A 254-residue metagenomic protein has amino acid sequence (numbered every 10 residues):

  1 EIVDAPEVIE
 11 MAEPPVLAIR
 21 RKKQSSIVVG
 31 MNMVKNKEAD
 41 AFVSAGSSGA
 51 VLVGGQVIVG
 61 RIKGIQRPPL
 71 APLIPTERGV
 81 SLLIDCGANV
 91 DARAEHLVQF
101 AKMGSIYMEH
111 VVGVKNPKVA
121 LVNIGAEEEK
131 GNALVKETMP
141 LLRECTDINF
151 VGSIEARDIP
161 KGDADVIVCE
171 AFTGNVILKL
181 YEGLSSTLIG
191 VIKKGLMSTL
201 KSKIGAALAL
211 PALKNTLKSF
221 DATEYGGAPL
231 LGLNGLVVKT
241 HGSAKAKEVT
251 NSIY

Functional and structural regions predicted by a protein language model:
I2-A39: Phosphate/nucleotide-donor binding subsite
I2-D4, A41-A45, I84, N149-S153 (+2 more regions): General beta-strand structural signal in soluble alpha/beta enzymes
E7-V8, S47-A50, I124-E127, A156 (+2 more regions): Short glycine-rich anion-binding loops that position phosphate/pyrophosphate groups of nucleotides and phosphorylated
I19-K23, M33-K37, S44, I62-Q66 (+8 more regions): Solvent-exposed alpha-helices and their adjacent loops that cap or buttress functional pockets in soluble metabolic
Q24-K37, A41-G55, Q66-L70, R93-A94 (+5 more regions): Short glycine/serine/threonine-rich phosphate/pyrophosphate-binding segments that cradle anionic phosphate groups
Q56-P69, P75-L83, D163-I167, A171-Y254: Glycine-rich phosphate/nucleotide-binding loop
V90-A156, D165: Glycine-rich phosphate/diphosphate-binding loop of Rossmann-like nucleotide-binding domains
